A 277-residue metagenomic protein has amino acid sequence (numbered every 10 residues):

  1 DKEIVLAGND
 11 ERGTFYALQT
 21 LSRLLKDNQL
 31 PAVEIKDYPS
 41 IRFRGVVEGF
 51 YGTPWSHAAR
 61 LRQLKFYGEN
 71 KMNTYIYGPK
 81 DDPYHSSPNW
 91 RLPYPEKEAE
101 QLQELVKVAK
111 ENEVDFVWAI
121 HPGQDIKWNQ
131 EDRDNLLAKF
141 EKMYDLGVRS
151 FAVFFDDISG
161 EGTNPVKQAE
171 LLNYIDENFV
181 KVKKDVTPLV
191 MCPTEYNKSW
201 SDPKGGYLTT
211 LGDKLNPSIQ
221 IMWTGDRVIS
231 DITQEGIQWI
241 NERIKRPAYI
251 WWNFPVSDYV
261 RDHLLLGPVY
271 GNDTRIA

Functional and structural regions predicted by a protein language model:
D1, D10, D27, D37 (+15 more regions): Acidic-enriched, low-complexity/disordered segments with a strong bias for Aspartate over Glutamate
K2-D132, L136-K139, D145-R149: Feature activates predominantly on carbohydrate-active enzymes
F50, K139, I158-A277: Catalytic-core regions of glycoside hydrolase
